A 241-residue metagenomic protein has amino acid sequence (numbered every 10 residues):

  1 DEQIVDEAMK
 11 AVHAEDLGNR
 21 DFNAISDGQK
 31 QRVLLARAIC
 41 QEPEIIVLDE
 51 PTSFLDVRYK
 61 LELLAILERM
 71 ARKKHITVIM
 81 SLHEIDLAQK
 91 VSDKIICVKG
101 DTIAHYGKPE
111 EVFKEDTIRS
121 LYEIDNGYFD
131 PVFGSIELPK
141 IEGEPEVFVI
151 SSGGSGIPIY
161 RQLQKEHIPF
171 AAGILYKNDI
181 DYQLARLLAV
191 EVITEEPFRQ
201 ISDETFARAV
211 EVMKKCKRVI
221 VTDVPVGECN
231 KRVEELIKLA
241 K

Functional and structural regions predicted by a protein language model:
D1-G18: Conserved ABC ATPase "signature" region
D21-I25, Q29: Conserved ABC ATPase signature
E42: Conserved catalytic motifs of ABC-family nucleotide-binding domains
I46-E50: Catalytic Walker B motif of ABC-type/P-loop ATPase nucleotide-binding domains
L61-K74: Helical segment within the ABC ATPase nucleotide-binding domain
I96, G100-E111: Conserved switch/coupling elements of ABC/ABC-like ATPase nucleotide-binding domains
E123-I201, V221-T222, G227-N230, K241: ABC ATPase nucleotide-binding domains
